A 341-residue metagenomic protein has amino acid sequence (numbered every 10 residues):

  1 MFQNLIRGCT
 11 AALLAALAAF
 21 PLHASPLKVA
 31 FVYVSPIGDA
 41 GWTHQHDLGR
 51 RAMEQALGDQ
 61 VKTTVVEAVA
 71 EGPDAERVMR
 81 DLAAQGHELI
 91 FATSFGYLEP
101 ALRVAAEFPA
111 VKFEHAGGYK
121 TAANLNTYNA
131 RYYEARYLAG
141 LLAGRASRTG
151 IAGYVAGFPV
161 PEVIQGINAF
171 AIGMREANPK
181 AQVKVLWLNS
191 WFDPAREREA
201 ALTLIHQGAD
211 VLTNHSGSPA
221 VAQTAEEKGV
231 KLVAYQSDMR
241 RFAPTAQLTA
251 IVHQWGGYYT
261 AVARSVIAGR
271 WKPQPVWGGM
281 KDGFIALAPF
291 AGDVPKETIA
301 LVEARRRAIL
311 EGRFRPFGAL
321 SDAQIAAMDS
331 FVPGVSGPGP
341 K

Functional and structural regions predicted by a protein language model:
M1-L5: N-terminal secretory signal peptides that target proteins for export/translocation
G8-P21: Bacterial N-terminal signal peptides
A24-K341: A residue-level marker of the well-folded mature domains of exported/periplasmic proteins
